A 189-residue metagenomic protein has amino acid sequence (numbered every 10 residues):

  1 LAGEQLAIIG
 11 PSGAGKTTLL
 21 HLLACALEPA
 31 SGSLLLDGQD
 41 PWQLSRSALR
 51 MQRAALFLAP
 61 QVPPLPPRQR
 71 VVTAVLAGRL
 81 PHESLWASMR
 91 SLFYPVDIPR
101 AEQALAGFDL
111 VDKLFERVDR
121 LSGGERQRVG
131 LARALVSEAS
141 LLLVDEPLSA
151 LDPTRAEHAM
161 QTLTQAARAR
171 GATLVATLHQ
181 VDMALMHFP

Functional and structural regions predicted by a protein language model:
A24: Helix-to-loop junction immediately C-terminal to a conserved catalytic motif
G32-D40: Conserved ABC transporter NBD signature motif
P41-F57, R90-Y94: ABC ATPase NBD coupling module
R117-L121, E125: Conserved ABC ATPase signature
L142-D145: Catalytic Walker B motif of ABC-type/P-loop ATPase nucleotide-binding domains
P153-R155: Helix N-cap at the start of a conserved alpha-helix in ABC-type nucleotide-binding domains
L178-H179: H-loop/switch region of ABC-family ATPase nucleotide-binding domains
